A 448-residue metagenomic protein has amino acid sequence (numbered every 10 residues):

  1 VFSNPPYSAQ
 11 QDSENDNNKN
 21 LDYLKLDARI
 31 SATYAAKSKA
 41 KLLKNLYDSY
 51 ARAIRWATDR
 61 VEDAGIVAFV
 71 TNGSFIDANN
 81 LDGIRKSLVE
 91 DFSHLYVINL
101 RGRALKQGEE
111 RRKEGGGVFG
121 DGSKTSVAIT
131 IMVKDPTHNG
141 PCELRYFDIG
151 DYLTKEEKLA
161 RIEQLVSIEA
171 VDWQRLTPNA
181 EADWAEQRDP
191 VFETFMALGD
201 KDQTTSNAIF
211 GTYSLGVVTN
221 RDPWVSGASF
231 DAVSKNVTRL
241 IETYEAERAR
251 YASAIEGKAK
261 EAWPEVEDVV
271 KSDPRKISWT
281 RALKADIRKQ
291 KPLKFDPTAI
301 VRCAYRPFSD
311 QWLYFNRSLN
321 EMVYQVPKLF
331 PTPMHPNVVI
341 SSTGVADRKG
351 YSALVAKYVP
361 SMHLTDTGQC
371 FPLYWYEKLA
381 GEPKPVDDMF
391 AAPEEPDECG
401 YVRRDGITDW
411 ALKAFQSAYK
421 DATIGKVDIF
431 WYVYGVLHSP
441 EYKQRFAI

Functional and structural regions predicted by a protein language model:
V1, P5, A9-Q10, N99-R101: Helicase-core coupling region on the C-terminal RecA-like lobe
S8-L46: Mobile active-site "lid"/loop adjacent to the S-adenosyl-L-methionine
N15, K37-A40, W56-I448: Sequence-level detector for compositionally biased, low-complexity segments
S49-A53: Alpha-helical packing segments of well-folded alpha/beta enzyme cores
